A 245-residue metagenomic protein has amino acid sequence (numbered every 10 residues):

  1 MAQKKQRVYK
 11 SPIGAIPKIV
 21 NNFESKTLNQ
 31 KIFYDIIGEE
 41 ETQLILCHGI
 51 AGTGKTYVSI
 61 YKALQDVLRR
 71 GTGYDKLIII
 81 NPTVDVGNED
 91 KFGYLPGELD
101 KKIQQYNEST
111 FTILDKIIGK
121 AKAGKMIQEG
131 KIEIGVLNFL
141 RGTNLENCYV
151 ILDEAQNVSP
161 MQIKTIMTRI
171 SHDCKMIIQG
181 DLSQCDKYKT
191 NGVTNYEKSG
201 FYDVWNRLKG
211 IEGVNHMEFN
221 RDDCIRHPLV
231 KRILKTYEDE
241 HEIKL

Functional and structural regions predicted by a protein language model:
A2-I36, E40-L152, Q156-L245: Conserved helicase motor core of SF1/SF2 NTP-dependent helicases
